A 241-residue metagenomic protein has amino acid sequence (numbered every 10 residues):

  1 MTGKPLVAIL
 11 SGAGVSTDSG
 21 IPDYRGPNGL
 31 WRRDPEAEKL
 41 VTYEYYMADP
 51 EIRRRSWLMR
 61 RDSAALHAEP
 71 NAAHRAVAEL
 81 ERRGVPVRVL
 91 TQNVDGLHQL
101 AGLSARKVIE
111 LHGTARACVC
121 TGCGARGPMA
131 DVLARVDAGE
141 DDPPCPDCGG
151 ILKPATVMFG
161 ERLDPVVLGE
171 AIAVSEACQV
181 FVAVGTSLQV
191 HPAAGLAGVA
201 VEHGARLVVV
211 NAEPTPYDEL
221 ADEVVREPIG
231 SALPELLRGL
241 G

Functional and structural regions predicted by a protein language model:
M1-G241: Conserved catalytic core of sirtuin-type NAD+-dependent deacylases
